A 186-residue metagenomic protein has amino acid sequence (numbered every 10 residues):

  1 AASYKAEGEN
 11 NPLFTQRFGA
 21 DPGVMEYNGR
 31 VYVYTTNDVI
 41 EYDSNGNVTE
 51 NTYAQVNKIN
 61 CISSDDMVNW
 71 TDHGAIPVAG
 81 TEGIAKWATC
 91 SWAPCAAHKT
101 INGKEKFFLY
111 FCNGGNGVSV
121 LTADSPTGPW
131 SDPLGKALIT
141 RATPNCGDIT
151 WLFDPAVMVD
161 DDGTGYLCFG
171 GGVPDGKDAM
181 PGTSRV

Functional and structural regions predicted by a protein language model:
A1-V186: Carbohydrate-active catalytic/glycan-binding domains of CAZyme proteins, especially the secreted or lumenal ectodomains
